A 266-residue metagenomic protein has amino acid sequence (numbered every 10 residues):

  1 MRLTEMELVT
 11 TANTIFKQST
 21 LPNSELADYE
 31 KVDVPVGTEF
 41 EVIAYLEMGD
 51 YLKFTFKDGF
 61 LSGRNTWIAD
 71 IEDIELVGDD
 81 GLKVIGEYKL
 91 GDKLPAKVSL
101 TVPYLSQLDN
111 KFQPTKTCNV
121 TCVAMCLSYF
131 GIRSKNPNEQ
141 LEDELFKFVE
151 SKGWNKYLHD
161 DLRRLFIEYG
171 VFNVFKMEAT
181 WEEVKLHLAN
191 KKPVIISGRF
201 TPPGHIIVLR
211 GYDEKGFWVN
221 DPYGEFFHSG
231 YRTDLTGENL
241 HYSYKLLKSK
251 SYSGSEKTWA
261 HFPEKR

Functional and structural regions predicted by a protein language model:
M1-T20, V77-A96: SH3-family beta-barrel domains
R2-S62: Beta-loop motif signature
S24, F175-G224: Active-site-adjacent substructure of cysteine-protease-like catalytic cores
F60-D73, F227-N239: A short macromolecule-binding patch
T66-I85, S249, E256-K257: Structured surface patches comprising rigid loops and adjacent beta-strands/short helices at the edges of well-ordered
D80-K152, F200, D213, Y231-E238: Active-site-adjacent structural segments surrounding the nucleophilic cysteine of cysteine proteases and isopeptidases
K135-E183: Catalytic cysteine-centered active-site loop
A189, Y212-R266: Noncatalytic regulatory segments and standalone regulatory/sensor domains
